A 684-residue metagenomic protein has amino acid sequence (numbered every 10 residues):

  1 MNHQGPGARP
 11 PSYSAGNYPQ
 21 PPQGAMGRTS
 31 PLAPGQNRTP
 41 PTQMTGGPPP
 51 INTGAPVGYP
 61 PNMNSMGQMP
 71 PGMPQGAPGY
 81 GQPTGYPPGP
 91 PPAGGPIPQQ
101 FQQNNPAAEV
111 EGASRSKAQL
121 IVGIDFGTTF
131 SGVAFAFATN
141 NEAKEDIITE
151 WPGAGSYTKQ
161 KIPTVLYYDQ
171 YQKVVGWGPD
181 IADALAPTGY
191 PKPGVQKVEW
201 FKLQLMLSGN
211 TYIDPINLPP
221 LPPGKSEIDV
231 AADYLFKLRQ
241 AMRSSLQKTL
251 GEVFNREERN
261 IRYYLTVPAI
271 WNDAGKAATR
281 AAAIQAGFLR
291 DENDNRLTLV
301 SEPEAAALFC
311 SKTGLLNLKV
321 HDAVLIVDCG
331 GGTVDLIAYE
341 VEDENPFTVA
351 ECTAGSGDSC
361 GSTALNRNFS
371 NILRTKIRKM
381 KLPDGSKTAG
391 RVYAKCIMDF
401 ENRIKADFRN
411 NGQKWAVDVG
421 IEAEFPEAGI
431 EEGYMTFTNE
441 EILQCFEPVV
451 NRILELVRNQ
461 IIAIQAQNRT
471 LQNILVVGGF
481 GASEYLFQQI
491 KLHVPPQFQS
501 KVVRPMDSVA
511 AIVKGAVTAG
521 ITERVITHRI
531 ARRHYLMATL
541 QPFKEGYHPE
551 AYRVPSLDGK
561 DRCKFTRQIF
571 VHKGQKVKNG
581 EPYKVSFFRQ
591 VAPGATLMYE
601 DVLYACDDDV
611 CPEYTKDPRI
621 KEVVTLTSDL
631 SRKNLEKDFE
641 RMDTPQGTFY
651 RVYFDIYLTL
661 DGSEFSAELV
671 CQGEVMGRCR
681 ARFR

Functional and structural regions predicted by a protein language model:
N2-P19, G24-T39, M44-T45, T53-P56 (+12 more regions): Early-domain small/polar-rich strand-loop-helix modules and first-structured segments of the mature chain
Q100-Q119, D294-V327, N345-T348, A510-T527: Conserved phosphate-binding catalytic cores of ATP/NTP-utilizing and phosphoryl-transfer enzymes
S116, I124-F130, P303-E304, K319-D335 (+8 more regions): A short acidic Gly-Thr/Ser loop motif
T139-I284, G361, L365-Q413: Phosphate-binding loop and its immediate beta->loop->alpha context in nucleotide/phosphate-handling enzymes
P163-Y171, V341-K387, G429-E455, A519 (+3 more regions): Glycine-rich phosphate-binding loop plus the immediately following alpha-helix
L205, P220, S226, G251 (+4 more regions): Gly/charged contiguous loops adjacent to phosphate- or pyrophosphate-bearing nucleotide/cofactor binding elements
G287-S301, A305, I490-G515: Conserved phosphate-binding/catalytic loops in two-lobed NTP-binding clefts
E424-N439, L443-Q444, I526-R684: Acidic low-complexity intrinsically disordered segments
